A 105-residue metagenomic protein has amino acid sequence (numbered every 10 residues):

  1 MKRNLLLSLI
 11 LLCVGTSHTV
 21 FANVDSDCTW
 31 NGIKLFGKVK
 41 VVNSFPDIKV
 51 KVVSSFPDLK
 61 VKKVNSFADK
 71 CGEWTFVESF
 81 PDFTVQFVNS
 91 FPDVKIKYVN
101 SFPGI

Functional and structural regions predicted by a protein language model:
N4-G15: Sec-dependent N-terminal signal peptides
T16-A22: Sec/Tat signal peptide C-region and signal peptidase I cleavage site
N23-I105: Repetitive, compositionally biased segments used for assembly/scaffolding
